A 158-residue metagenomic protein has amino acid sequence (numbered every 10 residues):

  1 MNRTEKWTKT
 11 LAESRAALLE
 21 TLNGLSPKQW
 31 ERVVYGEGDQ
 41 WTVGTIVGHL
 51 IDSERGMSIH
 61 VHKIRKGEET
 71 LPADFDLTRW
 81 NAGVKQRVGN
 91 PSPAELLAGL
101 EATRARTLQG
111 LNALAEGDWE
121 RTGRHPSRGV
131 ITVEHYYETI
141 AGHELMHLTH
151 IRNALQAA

Functional and structural regions predicted by a protein language model:
M1-L19: Extreme N-terminal tail/first-helix region
R3-W7, S92-L97, Y137: Active-site rim elements
T8, R32-R79, L108, W119-A158: Short, contiguous alpha-helical
S14, N81-E120: Acidic/histidine-rich alpha-helical segments that form the ligand environment of transition-metal centers
A17-V33: N-terminal first-folded block
T21-G24, H49-L50, G110-A113: Conserved catalytic core of Hanks-type protein kinase domains
